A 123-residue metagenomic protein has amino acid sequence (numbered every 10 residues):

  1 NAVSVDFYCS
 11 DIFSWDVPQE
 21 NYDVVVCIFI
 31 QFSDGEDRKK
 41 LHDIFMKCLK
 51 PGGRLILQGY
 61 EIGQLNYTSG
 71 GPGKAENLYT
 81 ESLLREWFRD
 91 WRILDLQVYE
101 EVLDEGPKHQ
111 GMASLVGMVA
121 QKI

Functional and structural regions predicted by a protein language model:
A2-F13: Conserved SAM-binding strand-loop segment of SAM-dependent methyltransferases
F13-V24: A short acidic, Gly/Pro-enriched loop at the edge of an enzyme's catalytic core that lines a small-molecule cofactor
V26-I28: A conserved beta-strand element that flanks and buttresses the S-adenosyl-L-methionine
F32-F45: A short, conserved alpha-helix within the catalytic core of class I
G52-Y60: Conserved beta-strand signature within the Rossmann-like core of class I S-adenosyl-L-methionine
G59-A75: Short, glycine-/aromatic-enriched active-site segment of Class I SAM-dependent methyltransferases
A75-Q97, V116-G117: Short alpha-helix
D104-I123: Core SAM-dependent methyltransferase catalytic element
